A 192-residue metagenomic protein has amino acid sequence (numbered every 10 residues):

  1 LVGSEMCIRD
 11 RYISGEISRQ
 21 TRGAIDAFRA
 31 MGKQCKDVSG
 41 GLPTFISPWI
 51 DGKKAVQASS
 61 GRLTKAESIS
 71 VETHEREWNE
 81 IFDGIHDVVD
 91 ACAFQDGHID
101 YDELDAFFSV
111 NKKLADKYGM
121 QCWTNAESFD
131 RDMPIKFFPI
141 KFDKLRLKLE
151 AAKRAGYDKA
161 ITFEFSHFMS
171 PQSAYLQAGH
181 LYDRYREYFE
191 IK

Functional and structural regions predicted by a protein language model:
L1-I8: Short, small-residue-biased leader/transition segments that mark boundaries at the very start of proteins
R11-R22, A93-V110: Substrate-binding surface in catalytic domains of secreted glycosidases
R19-G23, A55-R76, M133-F142, Q172-L176: Short, flexible/disordered intra-domain loops and linkers
F28-E75, A91-G97, Y118-R131, T162-F165: Aromatic-lined carbohydrate-recognition surfaces of secreted/lumenal glycan-active proteins
R29, T64-D83, E103-L114, K144-K148: Alpha-helical scaffolding within the catalytic cores of extracellular/periplasmic polymer-degrading hydrolases
K33-C35, E80-D87, N111-G119, E150-G156: Acidic (Asp/Glu)-rich catalytic clusters
D96-D100, Q121-K192: Substrate-binding cleft of secreted/luminal carbohydrate-active enzymes
